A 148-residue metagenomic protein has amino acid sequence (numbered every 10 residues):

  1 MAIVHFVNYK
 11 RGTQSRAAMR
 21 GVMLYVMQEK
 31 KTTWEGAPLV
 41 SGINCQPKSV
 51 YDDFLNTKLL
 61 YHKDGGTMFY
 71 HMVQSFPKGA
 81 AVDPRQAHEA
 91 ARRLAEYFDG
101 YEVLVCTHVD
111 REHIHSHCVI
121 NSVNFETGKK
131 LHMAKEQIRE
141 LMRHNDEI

Functional and structural regions predicted by a protein language model:
M1-I148: N-terminal nicking endonuclease/strand-transfer module with a His-rich metal-binding environment and a catalytic Tyr
